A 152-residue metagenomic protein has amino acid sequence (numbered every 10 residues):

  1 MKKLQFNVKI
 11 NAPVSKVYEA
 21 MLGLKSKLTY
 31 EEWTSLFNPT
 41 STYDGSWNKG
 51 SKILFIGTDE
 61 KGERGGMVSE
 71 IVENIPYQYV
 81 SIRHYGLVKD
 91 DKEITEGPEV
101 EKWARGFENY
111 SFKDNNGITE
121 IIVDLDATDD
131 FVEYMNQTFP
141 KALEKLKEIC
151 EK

Functional and structural regions predicted by a protein language model:
M1-S41, N48: Hydrophobic ligand-binding cavity/cleft-lining segments
K3-K9, K52, G66, Y79 (+2 more regions): Intrinsic-disorder/low-complexity, polar/charged segments enriched in Ser/Thr/Lys/Arg/Asp/Glu/Gln
K9-P13, I56, K113-N115, D124-T128: Solvent-exposed residues in well-ordered beta-strands and their adjoining turns, especially edge/terminal strands
T42-I53, G62: A solvent-exposed, acidic/Ser-Thr-rich amphipathic alpha-helical stretch
S46, E60-N115: Hydrophobic-ligand binding "helix-grip"
K52-E60, I82-H84, V123-L125: Short beta-strand segments that buttress and anchor functional surface loops
Y85-D90, D124-D130: Short, solvent-exposed aromatic-acidic interface loops
E101-A104, E120, D126-K152: A conserved amphipathic terminal alpha-helix motif
